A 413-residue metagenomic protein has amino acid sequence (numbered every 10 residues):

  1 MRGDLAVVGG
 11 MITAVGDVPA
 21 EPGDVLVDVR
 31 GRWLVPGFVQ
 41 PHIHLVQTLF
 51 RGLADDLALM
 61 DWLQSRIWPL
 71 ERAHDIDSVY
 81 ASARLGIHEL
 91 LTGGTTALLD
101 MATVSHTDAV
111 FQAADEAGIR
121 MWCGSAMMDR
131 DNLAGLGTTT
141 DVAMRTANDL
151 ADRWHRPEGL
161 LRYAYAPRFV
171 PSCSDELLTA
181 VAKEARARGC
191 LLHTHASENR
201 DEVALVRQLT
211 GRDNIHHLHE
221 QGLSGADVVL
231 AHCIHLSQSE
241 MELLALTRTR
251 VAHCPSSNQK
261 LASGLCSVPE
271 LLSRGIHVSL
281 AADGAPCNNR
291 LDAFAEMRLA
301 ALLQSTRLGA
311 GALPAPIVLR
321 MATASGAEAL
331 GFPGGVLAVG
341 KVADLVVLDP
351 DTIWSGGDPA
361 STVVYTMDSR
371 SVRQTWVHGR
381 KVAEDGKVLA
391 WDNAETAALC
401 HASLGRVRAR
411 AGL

Functional and structural regions predicted by a protein language model:
M1-G3, V8, V18, T323-L413: Active-site microenvironment of metallo-dependent hydrolases
M1-V35: Histidine-rich, glycine-flanked metal-binding segment
R32, R51-I119, A143-P157, H401-G412: Alpha-helical scaffold segments that flank or form the walls of functional sites
G37-T48, L191-R200: Histidine-centered catalytic micro-motifs
L49-A81, W122-M144, R200-D227, T247-R250 (+1 more regions): Active-site gating loops and adjacent loop-to-helix segments of metal-dependent hydrolytic enzymes
A109-I234, S239: Metal-coordinating catalytic core of metallo-dependent amide/deamination hydrolases
R200-R212, E240-L244, A262-L271, N288-S305: Histidine/acidic-residue-rich catalytic or RNA/ligand-binding cores of hydrolases and nuclease-related proteins
E220-D227, P269-T352, T366-S369: His/Asp/Glu-enriched, well-ordered alpha-helical/loop segment that forms or immediately abuts the divalent-metal
